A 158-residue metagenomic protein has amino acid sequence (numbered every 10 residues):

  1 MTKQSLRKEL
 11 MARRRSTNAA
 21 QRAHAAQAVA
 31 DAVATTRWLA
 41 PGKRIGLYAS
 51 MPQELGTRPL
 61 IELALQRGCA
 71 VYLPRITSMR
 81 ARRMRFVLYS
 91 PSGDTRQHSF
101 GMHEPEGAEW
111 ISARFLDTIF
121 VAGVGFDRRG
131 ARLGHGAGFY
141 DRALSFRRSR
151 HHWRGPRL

Functional and structural regions predicted by a protein language model:
M1, S5, A12-R15, E106-E109 (+3 more regions): Surface-exposed, charge/polar-rich loops and edge strands
M1-F115: N-terminal active-site beta-alpha-beta segment that forms phosphate/nucleotide-binding and substrate-recognition loops
R58-E62, Y140-S145: Short amphipathic alpha-helical segments and helix-helix/interface helices
G136: Short polar/charged helix/loop
